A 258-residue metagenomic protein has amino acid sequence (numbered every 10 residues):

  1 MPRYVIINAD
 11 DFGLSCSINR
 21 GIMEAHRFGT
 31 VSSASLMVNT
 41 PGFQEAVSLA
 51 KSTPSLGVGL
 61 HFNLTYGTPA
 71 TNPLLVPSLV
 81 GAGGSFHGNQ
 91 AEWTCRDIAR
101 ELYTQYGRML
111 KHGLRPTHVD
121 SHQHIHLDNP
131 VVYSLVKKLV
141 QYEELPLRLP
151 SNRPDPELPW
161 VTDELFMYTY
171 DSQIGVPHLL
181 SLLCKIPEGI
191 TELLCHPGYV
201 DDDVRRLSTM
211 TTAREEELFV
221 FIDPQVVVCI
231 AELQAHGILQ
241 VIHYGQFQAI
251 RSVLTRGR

Functional and structural regions predicted by a protein language model:
M1-I6, C16-G57, T65-H118, P130-R258: Terminal accessory/targeting
A9-F12: DG-centered beta-turn motif at the end of beta-strands
H61, H122-H124, H196: Histidine-centered divalent metal-coordination motifs
